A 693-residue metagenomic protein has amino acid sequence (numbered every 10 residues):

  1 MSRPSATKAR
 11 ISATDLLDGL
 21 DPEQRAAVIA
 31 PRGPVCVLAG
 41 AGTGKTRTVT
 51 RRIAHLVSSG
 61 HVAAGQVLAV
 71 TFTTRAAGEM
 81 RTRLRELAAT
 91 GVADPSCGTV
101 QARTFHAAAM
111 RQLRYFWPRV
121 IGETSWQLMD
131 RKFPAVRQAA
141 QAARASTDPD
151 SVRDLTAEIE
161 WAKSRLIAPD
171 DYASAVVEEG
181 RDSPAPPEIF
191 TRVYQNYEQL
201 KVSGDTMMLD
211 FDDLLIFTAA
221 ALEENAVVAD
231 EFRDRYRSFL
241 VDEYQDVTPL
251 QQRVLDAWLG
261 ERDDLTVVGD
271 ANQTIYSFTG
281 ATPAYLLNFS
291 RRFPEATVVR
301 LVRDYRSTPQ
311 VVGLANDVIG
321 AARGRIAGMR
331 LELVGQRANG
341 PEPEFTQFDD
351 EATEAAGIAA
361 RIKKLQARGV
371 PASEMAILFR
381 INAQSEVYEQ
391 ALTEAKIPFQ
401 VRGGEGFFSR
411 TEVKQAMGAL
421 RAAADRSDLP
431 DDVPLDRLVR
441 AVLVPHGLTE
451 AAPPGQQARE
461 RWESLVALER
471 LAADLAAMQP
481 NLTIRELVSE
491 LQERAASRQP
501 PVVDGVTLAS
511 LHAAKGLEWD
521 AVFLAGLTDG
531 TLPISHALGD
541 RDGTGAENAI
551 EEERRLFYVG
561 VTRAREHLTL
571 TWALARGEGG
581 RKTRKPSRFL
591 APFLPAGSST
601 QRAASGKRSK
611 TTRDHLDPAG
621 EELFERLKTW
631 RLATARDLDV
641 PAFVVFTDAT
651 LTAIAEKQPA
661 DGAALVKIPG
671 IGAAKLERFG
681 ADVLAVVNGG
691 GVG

Functional and structural regions predicted by a protein language model:
M1-G122, W126-Q127, D230, A284 (+2 more regions): P-loop NTPase Walker
S2-S12, L16-G19, H55, P249-F348 (+1 more regions): Conserved RecA-like helicase ATPase core segment that couples NTP binding/hydrolysis to strand translocation
D18-I29, G33-L38, T48-V49, L68-A69 (+5 more regions): Conserved helicase NTPase motor core
P31, S96-T99, P118-Q199, G204 (+5 more regions): ATP-hydrolysis module of ASCE/P-loop NTPase motor domains, specifically the Walker B Asp-Glu catalytic pair
V37, T43-I53, A64, P294-T297 (+5 more regions): Helicase P-loop NTPase motor core
S183, P371, S385-I397, G406-A596: Conserved helicase C-terminal RecA-like lobe
T611-A660: C-terminal accessory/binding modules appended to enzymatic or scaffolding proteins
P669-G672: Small-residue hinge/turn detector
